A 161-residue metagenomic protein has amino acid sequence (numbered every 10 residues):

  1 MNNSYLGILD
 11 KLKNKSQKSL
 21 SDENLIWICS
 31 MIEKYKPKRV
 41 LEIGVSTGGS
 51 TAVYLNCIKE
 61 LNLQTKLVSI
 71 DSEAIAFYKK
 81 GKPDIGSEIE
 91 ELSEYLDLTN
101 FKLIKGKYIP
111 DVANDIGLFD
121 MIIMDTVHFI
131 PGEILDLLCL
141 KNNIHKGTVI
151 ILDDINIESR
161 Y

Functional and structural regions predicted by a protein language model:
M1-I26: Mobile, glycine- and charge-enriched loop segments and immediately flanking short secondary-structure elements within
K18, E23-Y161: S-adenosylmethionine/decaboxylated-SAM
